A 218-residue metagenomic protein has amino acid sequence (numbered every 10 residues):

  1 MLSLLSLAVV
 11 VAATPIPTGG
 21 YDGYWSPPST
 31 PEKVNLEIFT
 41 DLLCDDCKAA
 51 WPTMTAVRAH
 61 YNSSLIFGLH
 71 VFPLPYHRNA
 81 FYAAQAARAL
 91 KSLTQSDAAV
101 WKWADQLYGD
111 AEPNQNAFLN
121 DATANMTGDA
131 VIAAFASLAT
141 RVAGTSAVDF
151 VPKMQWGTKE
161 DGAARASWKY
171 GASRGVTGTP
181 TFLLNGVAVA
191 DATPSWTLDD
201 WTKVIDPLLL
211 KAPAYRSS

Functional and structural regions predicted by a protein language model:
M1-P15: Fungal secretory targeting signals
T14, I38-T40, P52-A56, T127-S218: C-terminal cap of thioredoxin/glutaredoxin-like
P17-V34: A short beta-strand-turn-helix
W25-S29, Y76, T193: Solvent-exposed, flexible loop/coil residues
E37-L42, K48-A133, R174, Y215: Structural alpha/beta surface segment adjacent to cysteine/selenocysteine redox centers across thiol/disulfide enzymes
D45-D46, W196: Short alpha-helical
